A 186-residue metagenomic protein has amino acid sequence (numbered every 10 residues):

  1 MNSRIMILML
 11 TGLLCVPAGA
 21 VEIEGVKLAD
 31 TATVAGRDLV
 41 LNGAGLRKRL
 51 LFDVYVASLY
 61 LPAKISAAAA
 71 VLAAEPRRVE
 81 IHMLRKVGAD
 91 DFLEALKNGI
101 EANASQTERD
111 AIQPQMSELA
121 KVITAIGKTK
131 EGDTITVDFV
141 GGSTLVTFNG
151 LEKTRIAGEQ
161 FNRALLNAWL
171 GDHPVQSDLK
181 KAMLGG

Functional and structural regions predicted by a protein language model:
M1-I7: Bacterial N-terminal signal peptides that target proteins for export
I7-C15: Bacterial N-terminal signal peptides
V16-A20: Sec/Tat signal peptide C-region and signal peptidase I cleavage site
V21-A73: N-terminal structural module
K64-G141: Mid-length scaffold segments of soluble, non-membrane domains
F148-L151: Short strand-turn-strand beta-turns centered on an Asx-Gly dipeptide
K153-L179: Flexible glycine-rich active-site/ligand-binding loops centered on an Asp-His dyad
D178-G186: Cysteine/selenocysteine-centered motifs that mediate thiol-based redox chemistry or coordinate metal-sulfur cofactors
